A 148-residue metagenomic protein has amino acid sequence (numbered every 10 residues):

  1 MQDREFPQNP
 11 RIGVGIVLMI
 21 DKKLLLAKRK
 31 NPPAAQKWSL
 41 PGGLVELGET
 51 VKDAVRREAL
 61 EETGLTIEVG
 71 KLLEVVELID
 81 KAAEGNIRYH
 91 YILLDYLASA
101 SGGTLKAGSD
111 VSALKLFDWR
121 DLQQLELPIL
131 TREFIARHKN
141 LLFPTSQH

Functional and structural regions predicted by a protein language model:
M1-L24, L97-S99: Conserved N-terminal beta-strand and adjoining loop/helix that marks the start of the Nudix/MutT-like hydrolase domain
F6-P10, K37, G85-I92, V111: A generic structural micro-feature
I12, V17-A54: N-terminal first-folded block
I20-K23, K30, S99-T104, W119-D121: Short loop segments at secondary-structure junctions
L40-L73, Y96: The catalytic Nudix box helix
E77-T104: Active-site-adjacent beta-strand/loop module that shapes the phosphate/pyrophosphate-binding cleft
D95-L97, K106-R137: NUDIX/MutT-family hydrolases
L141-H148: Acidic/histidine-enriched, glycine/proline-rich intrinsically disordered or flexible terminal extensions
